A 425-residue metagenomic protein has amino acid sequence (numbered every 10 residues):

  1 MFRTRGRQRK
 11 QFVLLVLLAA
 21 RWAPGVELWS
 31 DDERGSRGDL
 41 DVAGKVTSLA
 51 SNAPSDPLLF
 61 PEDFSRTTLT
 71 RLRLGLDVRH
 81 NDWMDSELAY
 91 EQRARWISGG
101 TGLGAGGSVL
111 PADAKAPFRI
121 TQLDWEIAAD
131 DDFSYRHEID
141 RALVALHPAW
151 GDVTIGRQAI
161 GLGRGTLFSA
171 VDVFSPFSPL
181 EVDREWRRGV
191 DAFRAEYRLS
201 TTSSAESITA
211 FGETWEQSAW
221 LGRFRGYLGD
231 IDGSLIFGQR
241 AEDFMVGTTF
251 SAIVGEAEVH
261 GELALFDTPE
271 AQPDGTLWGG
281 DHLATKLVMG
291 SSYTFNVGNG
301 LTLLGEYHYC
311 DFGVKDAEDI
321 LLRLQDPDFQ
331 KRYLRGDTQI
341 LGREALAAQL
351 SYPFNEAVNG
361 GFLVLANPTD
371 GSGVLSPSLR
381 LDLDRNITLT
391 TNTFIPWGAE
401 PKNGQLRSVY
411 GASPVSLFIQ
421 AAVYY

Functional and structural regions predicted by a protein language model:
L28-F60, S86-L88, S203: Transmembrane beta-strand segments of Gram-negative outer membrane beta-barrel proteins
G38-G44, L88, I155, A195 (+9 more regions): Membrane-embedded beta-strand positions of outer-membrane beta-barrel proteins
V42-P54, H80-D82, Q92-W96, P148-W150 (+10 more regions): Transmembrane beta-strands of outer-membrane beta-barrel pores
R66-T70, Y135-D140, H147, R187-D191 (+6 more regions): Residues that define the transmembrane beta-barrel architecture of outer-membrane proteins
D77-S204, G226, G398: Outer membrane beta-barrel
D82-S86, W150-V153, T202-A205, D230-L235 (+4 more regions): Repeated loop/turn-to-beta-strand initiation elements of outer-membrane beta-barrel proteins
I253-L365: Detector for outer-membrane/organellar transmembrane beta-barrel domains, recognizing the amphipathic beta-strand
L381, N386-T388, T393-I395, G411-Y425: Outer-membrane beta-barrel "beta-signal"
